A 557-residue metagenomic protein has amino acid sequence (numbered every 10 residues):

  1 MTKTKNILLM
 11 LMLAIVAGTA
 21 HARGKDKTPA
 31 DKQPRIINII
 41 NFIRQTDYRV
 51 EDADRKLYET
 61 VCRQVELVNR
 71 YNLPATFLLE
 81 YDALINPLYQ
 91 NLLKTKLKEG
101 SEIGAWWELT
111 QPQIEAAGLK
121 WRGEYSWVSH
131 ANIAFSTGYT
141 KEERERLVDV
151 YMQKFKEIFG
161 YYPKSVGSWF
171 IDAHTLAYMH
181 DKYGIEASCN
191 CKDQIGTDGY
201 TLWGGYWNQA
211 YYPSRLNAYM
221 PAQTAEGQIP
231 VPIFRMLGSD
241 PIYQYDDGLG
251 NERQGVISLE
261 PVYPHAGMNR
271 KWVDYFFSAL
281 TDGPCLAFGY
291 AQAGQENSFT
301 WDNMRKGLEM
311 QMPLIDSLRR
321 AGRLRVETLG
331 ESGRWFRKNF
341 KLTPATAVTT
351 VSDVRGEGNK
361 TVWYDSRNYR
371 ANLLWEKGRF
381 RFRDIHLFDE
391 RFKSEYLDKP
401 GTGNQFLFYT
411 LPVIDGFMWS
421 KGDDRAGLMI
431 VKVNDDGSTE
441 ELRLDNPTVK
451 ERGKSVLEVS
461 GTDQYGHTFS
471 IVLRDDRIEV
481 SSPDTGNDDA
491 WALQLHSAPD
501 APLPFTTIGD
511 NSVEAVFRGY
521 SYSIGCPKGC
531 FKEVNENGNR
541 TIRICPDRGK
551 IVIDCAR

Functional and structural regions predicted by a protein language model:
K25-E99, A287: Active-site beta->alpha N-cap acidic-glycine motif
R44-D47, E59, R63-E66, Y71 (+5 more regions): Catalytic grooves of carbohydrate-active enzymes
D47-Y58, L78-Q90, Q111-I114, G167-L176 (+3 more regions): Acidic-and-aromatic substrate-binding clefts and catalytic sites of carbohydrate-active enzymes
Y81-F170, Q228-I257, C285-F299, D415: Metal-dependent polysaccharide deacetylase catalytic core of the NodB/CE4 family, i.e., the active-site-bearing domain
T140-R215, D476, V480: Catalytic domains of cell-wall/extracellular-matrix polysaccharide-remodeling enzymes, centered on de-N-acetylation
P264-N269, G289-G294, V516-R557: Beta-strand-rich recognition/accessory modules
L373-V456, D463-Y465: Acidic-aromatic substrate-binding/catalytic surfaces of carbohydrate-active enzymes
S455-P504: Acidic, contiguous internal or C-terminal segments within carbohydrate-active enzymes that form a structured patch used
